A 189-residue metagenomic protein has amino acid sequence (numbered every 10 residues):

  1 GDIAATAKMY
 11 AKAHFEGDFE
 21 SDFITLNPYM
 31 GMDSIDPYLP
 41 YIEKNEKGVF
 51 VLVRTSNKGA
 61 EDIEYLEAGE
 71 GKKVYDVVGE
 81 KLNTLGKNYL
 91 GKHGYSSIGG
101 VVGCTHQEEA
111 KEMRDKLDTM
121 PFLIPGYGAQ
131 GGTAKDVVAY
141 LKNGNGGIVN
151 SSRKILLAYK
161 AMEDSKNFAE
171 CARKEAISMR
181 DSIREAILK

Functional and structural regions predicted by a protein language model:
D2-I98: Conserved anion-binding
A7, G31, I35, G71 (+5 more regions): Generic structural signal for well-ordered, non-membrane alpha-helical segments in soluble metabolic enzymes
Y10, Y38, V78-K81, E109 (+4 more regions): A general structural detector for well-ordered alpha-helical segments in enzyme core domains, enriched
N27, V102-T105: Structural motif
E43, N83-K87, K111-L117, R180 (+1 more regions): Surface-exposed amphipathic alpha-helices with a cationic face
S97-G100, F122: Short active-site oxyanion
C104-N150, K154-A158: A C-terminal functional module that forms or caps the active site or interfaces directly with catalytic machinery
V137-G146, L157-K189: C-terminal helical cap(s) of enzyme catalytic domains, especially alpha/beta-barrels
